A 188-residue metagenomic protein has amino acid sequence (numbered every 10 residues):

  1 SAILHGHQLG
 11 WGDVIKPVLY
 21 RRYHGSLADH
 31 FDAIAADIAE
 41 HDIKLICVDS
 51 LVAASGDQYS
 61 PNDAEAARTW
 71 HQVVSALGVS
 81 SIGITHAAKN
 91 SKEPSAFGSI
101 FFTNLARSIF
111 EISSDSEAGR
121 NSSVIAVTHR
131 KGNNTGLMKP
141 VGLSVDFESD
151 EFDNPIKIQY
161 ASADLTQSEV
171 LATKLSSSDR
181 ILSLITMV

Functional and structural regions predicted by a protein language model:
S1-E65, Q159-A163: Conserved inter-motif catalytic segment of the P-loop NTP-binding fold
Y20-D29, E117-R120, E151-D153, T166: A short acidic, often aromatic-flanked loop/helix-cap motif at beta-alpha or helix-coil junctions that lines enzyme
L45, A53, A64-P155: Phosphate-binding/switch region of NTP-binding enzymes
S60, A96-S99, L171-L175: Conserved phosphate/pyrophosphate-binding and hydrolysis machinery centered on Walker-type P-loop NTPases, extending
N134-V188: Conserved alpha/beta core segments of nucleic-acid transaction machinery
